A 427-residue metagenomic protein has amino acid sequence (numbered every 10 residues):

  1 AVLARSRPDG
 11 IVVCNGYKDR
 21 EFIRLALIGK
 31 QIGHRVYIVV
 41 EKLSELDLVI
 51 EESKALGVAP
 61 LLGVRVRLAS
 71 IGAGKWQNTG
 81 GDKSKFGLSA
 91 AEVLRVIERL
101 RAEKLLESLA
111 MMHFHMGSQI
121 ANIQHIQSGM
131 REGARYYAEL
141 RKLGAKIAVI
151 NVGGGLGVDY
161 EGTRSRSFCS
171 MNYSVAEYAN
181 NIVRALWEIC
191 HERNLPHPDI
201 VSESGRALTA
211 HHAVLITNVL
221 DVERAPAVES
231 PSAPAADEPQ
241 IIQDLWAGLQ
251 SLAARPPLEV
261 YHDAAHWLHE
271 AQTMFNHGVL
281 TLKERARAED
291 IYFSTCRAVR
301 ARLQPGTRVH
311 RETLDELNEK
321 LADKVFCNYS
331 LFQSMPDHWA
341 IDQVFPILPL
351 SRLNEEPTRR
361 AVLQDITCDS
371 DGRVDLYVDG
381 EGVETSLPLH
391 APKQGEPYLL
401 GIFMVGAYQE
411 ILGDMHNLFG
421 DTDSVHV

Functional and structural regions predicted by a protein language model:
A1-N151, L156-E161, N172-E177, A185 (+1 more regions): Active-site-proximal beta-alpha core segment in soluble small-molecule metabolic enzymes
G10, G33, S70, Q77-G80 (+10 more regions): Generic preference for well-ordered secondary structure
Y17-D19, L43-E45, R67-A69, A91-V93 (+9 more regions): Short, glycine-/Ser/Thr-/acidic-enriched flexible segments
Q31-G33, L56-P60, G81-K85, M130-G133 (+5 more regions): Short, low-complexity, polar/charged sequence segments that are solvent-exposed and flexible
W76, Q124, A145, G162-R164 (+4 more regions): Short linear functional motifs in flexible/disordered or boundary regions
I120-S128, D159-E177, A207-V222, D414: Short glycine/threonine-rich loop-to-helix capping motif typified by GTGT followed within a few residues by an Asp-Pro
N181-V183, W187-V427: Charged (often Lys/Glu-rich) extended helix/loop segments that serve as interaction or gating elements
